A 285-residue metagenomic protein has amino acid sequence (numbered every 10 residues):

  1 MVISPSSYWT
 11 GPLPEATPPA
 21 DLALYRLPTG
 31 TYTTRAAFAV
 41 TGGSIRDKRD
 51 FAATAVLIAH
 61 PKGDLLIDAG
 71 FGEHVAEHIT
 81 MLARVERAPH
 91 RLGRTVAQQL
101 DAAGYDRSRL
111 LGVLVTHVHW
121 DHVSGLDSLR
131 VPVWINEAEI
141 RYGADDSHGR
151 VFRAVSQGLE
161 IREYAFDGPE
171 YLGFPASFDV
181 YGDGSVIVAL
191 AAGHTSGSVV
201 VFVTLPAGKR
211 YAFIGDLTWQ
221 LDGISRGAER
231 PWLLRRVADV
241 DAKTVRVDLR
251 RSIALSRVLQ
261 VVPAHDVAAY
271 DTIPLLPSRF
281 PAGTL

Functional and structural regions predicted by a protein language model:
M1-R94, K209-G215, Q260: Metallo-beta-lactamase
G11-L13, R91-R109, N136-L190, V237-V258: Metallo-beta-lactamase
R26-L27, G43, A55-A59, L65 (+2 more regions): Core dinuclear metal-dependent hydrolase active-site scaffold
T29-G30, A69-F71, V118, G193-T195 (+2 more regions): Active-site metal-binding loops of divalent metal-dependent hydrolases
E77-W134: Active-site metal-binding motif and surrounding structural segment of the metallo-beta-lactamase
E86-Q98, A207-L285: Cap/insert and terminal regions of metallo-dependent hydrolase folds
V118-S124, Y142, T195-V199, W219-D222 (+1 more regions): Active-site environment of divalent metal-dependent phosphoester hydrolases
